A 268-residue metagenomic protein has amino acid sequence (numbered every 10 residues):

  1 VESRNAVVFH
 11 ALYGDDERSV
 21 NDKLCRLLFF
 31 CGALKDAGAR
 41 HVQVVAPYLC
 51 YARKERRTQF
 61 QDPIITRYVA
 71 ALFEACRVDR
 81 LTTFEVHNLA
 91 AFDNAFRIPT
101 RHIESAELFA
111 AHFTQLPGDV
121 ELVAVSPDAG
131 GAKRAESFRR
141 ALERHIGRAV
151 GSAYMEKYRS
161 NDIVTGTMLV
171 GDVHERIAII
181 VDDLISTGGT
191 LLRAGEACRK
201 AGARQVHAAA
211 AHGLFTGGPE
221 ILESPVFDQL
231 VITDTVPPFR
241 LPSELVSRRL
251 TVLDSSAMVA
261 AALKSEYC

Functional and structural regions predicted by a protein language model:
V1-C268: PRPP-associated nucleotide enzymes
